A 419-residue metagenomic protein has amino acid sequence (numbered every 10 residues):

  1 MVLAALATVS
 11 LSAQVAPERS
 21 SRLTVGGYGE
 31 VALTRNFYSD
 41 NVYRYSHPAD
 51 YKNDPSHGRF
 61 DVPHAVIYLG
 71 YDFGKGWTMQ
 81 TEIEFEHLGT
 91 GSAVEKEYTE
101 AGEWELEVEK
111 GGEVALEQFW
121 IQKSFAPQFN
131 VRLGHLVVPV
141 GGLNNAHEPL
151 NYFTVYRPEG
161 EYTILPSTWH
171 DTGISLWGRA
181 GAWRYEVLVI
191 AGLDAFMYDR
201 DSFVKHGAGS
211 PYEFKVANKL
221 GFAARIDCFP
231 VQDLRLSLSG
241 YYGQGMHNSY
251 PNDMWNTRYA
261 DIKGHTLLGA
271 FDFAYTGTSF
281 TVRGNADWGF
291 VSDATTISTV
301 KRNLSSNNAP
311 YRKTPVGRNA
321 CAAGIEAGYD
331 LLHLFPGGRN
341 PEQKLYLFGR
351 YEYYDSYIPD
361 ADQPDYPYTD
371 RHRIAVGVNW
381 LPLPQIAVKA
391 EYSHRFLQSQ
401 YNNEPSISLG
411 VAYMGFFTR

Functional and structural regions predicted by a protein language model:
M1-P17, R419: Cleavable N-terminal export/targeting peptides
E18-F37, P55-A195, N218-A223, D227-L236 (+4 more regions): Outer membrane beta-barrel
E18-R22, L33-P63, F203, G209-E213 (+1 more regions): Surface-exposed strand-loop-strand hairpins of Gram-negative outer-membrane beta-barrel proteins
Y38-D40, Y51-D54, E97-T99, W104-E109 (+2 more regions): Outer-membrane beta-barrel pore domains
R59, E86-H87, P166, V216 (+2 more regions): Solvent-exposed loop/turn segments connecting transmembrane beta-strands in outer-membrane beta-barrel proteins
E107-V108, T163, S202, G209-E213 (+1 more regions): Active-site rim elements
S167, E213-L220, D261-H265: Active-site glycine- and acidic-residue-rich loops that bind and position anionic ligands or nucleotide-like cofactors
M197, F203-S249: Loop-centered beta-sheet repeat module
